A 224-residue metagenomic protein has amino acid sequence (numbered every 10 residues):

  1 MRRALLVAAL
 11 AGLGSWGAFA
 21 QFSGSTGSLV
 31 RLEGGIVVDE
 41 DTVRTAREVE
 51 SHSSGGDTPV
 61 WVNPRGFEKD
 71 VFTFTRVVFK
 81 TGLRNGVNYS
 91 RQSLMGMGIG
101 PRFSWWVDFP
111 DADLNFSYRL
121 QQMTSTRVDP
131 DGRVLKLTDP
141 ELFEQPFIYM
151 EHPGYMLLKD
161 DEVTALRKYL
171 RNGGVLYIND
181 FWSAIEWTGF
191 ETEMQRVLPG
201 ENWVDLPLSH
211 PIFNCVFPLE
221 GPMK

Functional and structural regions predicted by a protein language model:
A4-S15: Bacterial N-terminal signal peptides
A20-F147, P153-G154: Aromatic-Pro/Gly-enriched surface loop or interdomain linker that acts as a lid/target-recognition segment
S28-V37, S53-S54, N88, I185-K224: An acidic, glycine-rich "communication" segment
F74, L142, F147-W187: Short alpha-beta junction capping motif
V78, L120-R127, H152, G174 (+1 more regions): Sec/Tat-exported extracytoplasmic proteins
S125-K136, I178-S183, E201-S209: Surface-exposed patches in mature extracellular/periplasmic domains of secreted proteins
